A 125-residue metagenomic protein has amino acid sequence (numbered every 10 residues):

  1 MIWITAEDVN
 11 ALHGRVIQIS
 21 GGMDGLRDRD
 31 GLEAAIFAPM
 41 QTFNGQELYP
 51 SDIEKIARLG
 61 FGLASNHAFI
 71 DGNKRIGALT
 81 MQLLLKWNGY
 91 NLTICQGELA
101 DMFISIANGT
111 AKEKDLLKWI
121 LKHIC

Functional and structural regions predicted by a protein language model:
M1-C125: FIC/Doc superfamily catalytic core
